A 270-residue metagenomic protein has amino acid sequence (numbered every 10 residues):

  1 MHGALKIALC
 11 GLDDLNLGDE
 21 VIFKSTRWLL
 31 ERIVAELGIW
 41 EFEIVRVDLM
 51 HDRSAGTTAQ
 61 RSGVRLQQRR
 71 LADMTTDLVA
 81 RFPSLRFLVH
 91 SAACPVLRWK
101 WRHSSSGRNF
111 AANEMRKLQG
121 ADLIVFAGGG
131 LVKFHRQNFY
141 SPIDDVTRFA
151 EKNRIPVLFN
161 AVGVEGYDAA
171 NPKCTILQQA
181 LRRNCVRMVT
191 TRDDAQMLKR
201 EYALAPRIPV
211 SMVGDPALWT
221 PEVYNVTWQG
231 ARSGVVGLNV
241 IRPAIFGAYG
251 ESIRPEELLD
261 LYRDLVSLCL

Functional and structural regions predicted by a protein language model:
M1-L270: Active-site anion-handling motifs in enzyme catalytic cores
